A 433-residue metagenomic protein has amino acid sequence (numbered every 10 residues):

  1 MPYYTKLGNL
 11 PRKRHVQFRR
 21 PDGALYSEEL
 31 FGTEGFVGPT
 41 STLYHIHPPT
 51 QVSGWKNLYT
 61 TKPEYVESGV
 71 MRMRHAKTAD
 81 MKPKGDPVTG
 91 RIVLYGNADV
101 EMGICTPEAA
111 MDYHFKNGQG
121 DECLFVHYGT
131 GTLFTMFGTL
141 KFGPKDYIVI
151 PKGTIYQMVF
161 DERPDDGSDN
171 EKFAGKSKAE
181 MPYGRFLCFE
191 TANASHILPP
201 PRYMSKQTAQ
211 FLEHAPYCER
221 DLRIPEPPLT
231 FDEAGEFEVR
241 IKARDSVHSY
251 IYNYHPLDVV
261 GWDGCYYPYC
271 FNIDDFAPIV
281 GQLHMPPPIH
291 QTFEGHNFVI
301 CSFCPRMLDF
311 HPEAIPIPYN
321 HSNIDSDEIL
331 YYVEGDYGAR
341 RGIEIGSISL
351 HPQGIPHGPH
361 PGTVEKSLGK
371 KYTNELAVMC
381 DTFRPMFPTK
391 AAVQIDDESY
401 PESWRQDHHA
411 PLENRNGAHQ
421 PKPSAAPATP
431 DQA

Functional and structural regions predicted by a protein language model:
M1-A433: Jelly-roll (double-stranded beta-helix
